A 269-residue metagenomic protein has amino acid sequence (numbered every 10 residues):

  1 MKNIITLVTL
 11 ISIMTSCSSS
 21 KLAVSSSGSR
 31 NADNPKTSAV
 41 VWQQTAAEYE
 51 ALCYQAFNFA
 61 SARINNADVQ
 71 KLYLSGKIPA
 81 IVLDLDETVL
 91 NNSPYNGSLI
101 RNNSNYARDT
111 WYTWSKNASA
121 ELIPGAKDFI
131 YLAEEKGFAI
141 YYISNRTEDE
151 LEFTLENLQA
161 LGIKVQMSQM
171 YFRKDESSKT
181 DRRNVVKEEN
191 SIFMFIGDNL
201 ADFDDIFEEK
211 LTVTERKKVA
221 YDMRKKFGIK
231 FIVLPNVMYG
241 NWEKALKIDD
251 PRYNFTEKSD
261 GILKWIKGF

Functional and structural regions predicted by a protein language model:
I4-I13: Sec-dependent N-terminal signal peptides
C17-L83, I248-F269: Non-catalytic pre-domain segments flanking phosphatase-related domains
N65, V69, Y95, Y131-A139 (+3 more regions): Sec-exported extracytoplasmic/periplasmic mature domains
K71, N92, N241-K244: Short, solvent-exposed loop/turn elements at domain surfaces
A80-N92: Asp-based phosphoryl-transfer active-site loop
N96-L122: Metal-dependent phosphoesterase signature
T113-Y141, E148: Short, acidic loop-to-helix structural element flanking the phosphoryl-transfer center in phosphate-processing enzymes
T147, L151-F269: C-terminal cap/substrate-recognition subdomain and adjoining C-terminal extension of metal-dependent phosphatase-like
